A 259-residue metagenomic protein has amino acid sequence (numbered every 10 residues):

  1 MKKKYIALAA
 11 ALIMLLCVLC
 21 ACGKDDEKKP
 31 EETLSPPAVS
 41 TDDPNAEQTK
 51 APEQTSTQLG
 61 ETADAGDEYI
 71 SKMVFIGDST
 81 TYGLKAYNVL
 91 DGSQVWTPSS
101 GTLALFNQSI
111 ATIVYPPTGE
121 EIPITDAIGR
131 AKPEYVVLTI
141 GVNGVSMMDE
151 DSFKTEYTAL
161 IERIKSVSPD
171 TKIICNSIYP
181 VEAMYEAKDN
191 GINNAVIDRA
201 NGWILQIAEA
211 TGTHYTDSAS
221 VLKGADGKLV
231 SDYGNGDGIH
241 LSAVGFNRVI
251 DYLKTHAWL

Functional and structural regions predicted by a protein language model:
M1-Y5: Positively charged n-region of N-terminal signal peptides that target proteins for export
I6-I13: Sec-dependent N-terminal signal peptides
C17-A21: C-terminal motif of bacterial Sec signal peptides marking the signal peptidase cleavage site
K24-K72: N-terminal, intrinsically disordered, polar/charged segments of Gram-positive cell-envelope systems that serve as
A63-E156: Conserved SGNH/GDSL esterase-like catalytic core that processes O-acyl groups on lipids and polysaccharides
Y69-K72, K132-V136, S168-I173, T211-H214: Loop/turn elements at helix/coil->beta-strand transitions in domains of secreted/extracellular proteins
T139, N143, K165-D198: Active-site segments of SGNH/GDSL-like serine hydrolases that catalyze O-acetyl group transfer/hydrolysis on lipids
P180-L259: Catalytic His-Asp segment of secreted/periplasmic serine-dependent ester chemistry enzymes
